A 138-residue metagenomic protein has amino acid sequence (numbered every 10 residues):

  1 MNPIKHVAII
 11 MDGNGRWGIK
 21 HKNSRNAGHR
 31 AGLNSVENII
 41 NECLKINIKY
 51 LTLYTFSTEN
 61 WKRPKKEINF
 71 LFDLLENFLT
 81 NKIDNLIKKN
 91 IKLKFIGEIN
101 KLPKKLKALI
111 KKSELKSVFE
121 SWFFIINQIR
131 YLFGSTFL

Functional and structural regions predicted by a protein language model:
M1-L138: Flexible, compositionally biased loop and terminal segments
